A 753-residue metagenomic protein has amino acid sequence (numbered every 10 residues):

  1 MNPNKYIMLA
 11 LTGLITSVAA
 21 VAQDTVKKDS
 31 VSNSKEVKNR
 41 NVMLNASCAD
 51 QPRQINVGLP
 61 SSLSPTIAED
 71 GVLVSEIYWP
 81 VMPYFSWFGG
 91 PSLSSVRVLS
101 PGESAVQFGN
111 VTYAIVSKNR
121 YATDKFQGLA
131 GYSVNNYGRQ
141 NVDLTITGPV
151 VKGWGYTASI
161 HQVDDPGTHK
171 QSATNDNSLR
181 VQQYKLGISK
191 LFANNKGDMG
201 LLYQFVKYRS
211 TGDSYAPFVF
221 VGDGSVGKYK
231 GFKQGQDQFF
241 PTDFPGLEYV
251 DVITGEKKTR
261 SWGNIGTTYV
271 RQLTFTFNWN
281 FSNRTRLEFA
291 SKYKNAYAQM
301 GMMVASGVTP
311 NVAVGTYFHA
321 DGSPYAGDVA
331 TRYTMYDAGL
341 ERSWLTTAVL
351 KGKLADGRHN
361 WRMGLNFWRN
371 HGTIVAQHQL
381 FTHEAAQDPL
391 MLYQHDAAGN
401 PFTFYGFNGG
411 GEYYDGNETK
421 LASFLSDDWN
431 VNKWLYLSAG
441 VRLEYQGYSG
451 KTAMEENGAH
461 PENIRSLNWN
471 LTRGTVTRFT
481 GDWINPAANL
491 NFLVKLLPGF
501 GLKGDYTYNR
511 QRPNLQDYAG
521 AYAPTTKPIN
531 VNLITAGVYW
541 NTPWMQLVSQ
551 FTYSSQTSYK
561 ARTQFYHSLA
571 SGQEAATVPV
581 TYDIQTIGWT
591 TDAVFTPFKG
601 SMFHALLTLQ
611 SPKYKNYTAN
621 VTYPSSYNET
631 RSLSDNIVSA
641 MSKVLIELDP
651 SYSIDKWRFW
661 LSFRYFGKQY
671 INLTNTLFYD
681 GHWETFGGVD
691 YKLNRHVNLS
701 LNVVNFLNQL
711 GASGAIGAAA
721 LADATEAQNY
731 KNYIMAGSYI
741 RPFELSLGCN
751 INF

Functional and structural regions predicted by a protein language model:
Q23-T25, S30, G600-A605, R664-Y670 (+1 more regions): C-terminal beta-signal and adjacent terminal beta-strands/loops of Gram-negative outer-membrane beta-barrel proteins
R53-I55, I67, Y84-S86, V96-V98 (+2 more regions): N-terminal periplasmic accessory domains that precede and gate Gram-negative outer-membrane beta-barrel machines
V72-S100: Short acidic/polar hinge/loop motifs at secondary-structure boundaries that mediate gating or recognition
Q127, V134-D165, H169-Q236, I265 (+1 more regions): Transmembrane beta-barrel wall of Gram-negative outer-membrane proteins
P166, Y614, V638-K692, V704-N708 (+1 more regions): C-terminal beta-barrel architecture of Gram-negative outer-membrane proteins
S189, D198-T274, Q299-M335, L390-G411 (+1 more regions): Acidic/polar loop-and-plug regions of large Gram-negative outer-membrane beta-barrel proteins
E341, N360-R362, N366-N370, N408-Q556 (+4 more regions): Structural signature of Gram-negative outer-membrane beta-barrels, strongest in the C-terminal barrel of TonB-dependent
W544-Q546, Y553-T557, G572-L673, H696 (+1 more regions): Gram-negative outer-membrane beta-barrel transporters
